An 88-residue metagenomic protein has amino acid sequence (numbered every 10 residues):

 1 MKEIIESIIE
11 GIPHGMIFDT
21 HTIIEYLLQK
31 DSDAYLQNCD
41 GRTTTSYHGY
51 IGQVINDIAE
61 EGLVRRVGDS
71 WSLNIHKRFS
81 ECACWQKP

Functional and structural regions predicted by a protein language model:
M1-G11, H21, Q29-P88: Phospho-regulated, low-complexity intrinsically disordered regions of nuclear gene-regulatory and chromatin-associated
I24: The alpha-helix within a helix-turn-helix
